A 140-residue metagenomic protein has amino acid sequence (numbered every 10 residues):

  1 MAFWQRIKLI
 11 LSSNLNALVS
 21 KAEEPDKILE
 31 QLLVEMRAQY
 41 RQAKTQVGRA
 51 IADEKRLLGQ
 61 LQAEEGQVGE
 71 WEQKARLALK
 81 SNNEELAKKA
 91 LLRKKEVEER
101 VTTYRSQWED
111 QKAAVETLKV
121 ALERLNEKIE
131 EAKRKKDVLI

Functional and structural regions predicted by a protein language model:
A2, L9-I140: Extended, charge-rich alpha-helical scaffolding segments
